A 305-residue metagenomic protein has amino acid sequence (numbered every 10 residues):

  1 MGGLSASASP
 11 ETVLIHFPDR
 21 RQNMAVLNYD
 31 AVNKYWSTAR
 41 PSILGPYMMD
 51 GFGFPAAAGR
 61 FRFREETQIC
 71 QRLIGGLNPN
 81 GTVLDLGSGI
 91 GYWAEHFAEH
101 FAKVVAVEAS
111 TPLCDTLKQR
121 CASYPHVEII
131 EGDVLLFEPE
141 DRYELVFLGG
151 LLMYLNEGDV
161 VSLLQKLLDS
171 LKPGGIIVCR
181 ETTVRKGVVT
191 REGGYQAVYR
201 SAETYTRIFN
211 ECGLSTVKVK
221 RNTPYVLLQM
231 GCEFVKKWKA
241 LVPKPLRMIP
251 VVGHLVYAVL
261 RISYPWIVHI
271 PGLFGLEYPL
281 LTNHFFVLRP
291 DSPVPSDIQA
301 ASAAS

Functional and structural regions predicted by a protein language model:
M1-N23: N-terminal amphipathic/basic-hydrophobic helices that include classical n-h-c signal peptides and signal-anchor
F17-L77, G81, G89-E138, L155-S162 (+2 more regions): Class I (Rossmann-like) S-adenosyl-L-methionine-dependent methyltransferase catalytic domain, capturing the SAM-binding
L86: Conserved beta-strand/loop positions that form the S-adenosyl-L-methionine
F147: A conserved beta-strand element that flanks and buttresses the S-adenosyl-L-methionine
G150-Y154: Short catalytic micro-motifs in class I SAM-dependent methyltransferases
